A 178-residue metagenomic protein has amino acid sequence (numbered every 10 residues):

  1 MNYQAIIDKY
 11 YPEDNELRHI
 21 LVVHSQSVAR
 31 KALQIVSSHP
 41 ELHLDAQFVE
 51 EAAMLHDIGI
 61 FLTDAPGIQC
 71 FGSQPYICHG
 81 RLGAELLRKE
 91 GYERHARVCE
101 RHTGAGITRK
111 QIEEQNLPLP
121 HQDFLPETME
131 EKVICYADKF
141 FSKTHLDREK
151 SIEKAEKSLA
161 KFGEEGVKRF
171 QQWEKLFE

Functional and structural regions predicted by a protein language model:
M1-K9, Q34, D147-R148, I152: Active-site hotspot residues in diverse enzymes, especially metal/ion-binding acidic/histidine motifs
N2-H24, G59-G72: Active-site flanking loop/helix segments enriched in acidic
D8, A29, L33-V36, G83-R88 (+1 more regions): Amphipathic alpha-helical segments within well-ordered protein domains
E16-L44: N-terminal-biased segments
K31-Q34, K139, L176: Alpha-helical scaffold segments in carbohydrate-active enzymes
E41-I152: Divalent metal-dependent catalytic cores for phosphoryl transfer on phosphate-bearing substrates
L159-E178: Charged phosphate-binding loop/patch that engages nucleotide di/tri-phosphates or the phosphate backbone of nucleic
